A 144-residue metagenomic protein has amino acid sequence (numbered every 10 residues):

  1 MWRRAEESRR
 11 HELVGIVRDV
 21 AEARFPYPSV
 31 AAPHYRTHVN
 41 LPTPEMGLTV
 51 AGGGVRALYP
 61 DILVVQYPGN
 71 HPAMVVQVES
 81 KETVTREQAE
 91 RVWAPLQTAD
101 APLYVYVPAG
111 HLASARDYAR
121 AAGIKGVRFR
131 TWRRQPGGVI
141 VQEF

Functional and structural regions predicted by a protein language model:
M1-R18, E22-M74, P136-G137, E143: Active-site metal-binding core of divalent-cation-utilizing nuclease and nuclease-like domains
T37, T43, T49, T83-T85 (+2 more regions): Residue-identity detector for threonine
A57, N70-A73, E79-F129: Catalytic cores of nucleic-acid endonucleases
G123-I140, F144: Charged, structured surface patches that assemble and position nucleic-acid processing machinery
